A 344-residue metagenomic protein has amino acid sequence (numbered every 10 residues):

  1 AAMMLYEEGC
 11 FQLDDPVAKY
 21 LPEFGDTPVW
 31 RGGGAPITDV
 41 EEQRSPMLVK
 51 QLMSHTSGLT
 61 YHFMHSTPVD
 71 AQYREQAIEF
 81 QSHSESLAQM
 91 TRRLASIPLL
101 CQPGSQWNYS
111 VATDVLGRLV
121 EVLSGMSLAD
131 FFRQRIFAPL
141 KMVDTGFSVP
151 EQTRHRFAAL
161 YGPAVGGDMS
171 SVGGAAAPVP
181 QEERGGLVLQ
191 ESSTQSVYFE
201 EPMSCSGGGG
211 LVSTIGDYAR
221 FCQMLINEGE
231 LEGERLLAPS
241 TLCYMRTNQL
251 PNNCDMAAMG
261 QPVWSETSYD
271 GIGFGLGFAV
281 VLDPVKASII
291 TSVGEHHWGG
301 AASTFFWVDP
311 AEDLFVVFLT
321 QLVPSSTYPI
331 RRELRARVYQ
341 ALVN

Functional and structural regions predicted by a protein language model:
K19, D26-I290: Short, surface-exposed loop or secondary-structure junction motifs that flank catalytic or metal-binding residues
L211-S213, T304, V308: C-terminal substrate/ligand-recognition segments
G300-A302: Short, small/polar residue-rich loop motifs at catalytic or cofactor-binding pockets
F306-W307, D313-L322: Short, well-ordered beta-strand elements
Q321-N344: Generic C-terminus detector
